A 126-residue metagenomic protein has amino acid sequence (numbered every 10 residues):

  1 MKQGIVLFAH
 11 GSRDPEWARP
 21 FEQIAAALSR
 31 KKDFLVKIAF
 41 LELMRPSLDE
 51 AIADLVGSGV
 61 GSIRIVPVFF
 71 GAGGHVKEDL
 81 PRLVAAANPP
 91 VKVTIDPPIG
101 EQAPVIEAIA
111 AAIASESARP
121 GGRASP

Functional and structural regions predicted by a protein language model:
M1-P126: Active-site-proximal alpha-helix that buttresses catalytic centers in soluble enzyme cores
